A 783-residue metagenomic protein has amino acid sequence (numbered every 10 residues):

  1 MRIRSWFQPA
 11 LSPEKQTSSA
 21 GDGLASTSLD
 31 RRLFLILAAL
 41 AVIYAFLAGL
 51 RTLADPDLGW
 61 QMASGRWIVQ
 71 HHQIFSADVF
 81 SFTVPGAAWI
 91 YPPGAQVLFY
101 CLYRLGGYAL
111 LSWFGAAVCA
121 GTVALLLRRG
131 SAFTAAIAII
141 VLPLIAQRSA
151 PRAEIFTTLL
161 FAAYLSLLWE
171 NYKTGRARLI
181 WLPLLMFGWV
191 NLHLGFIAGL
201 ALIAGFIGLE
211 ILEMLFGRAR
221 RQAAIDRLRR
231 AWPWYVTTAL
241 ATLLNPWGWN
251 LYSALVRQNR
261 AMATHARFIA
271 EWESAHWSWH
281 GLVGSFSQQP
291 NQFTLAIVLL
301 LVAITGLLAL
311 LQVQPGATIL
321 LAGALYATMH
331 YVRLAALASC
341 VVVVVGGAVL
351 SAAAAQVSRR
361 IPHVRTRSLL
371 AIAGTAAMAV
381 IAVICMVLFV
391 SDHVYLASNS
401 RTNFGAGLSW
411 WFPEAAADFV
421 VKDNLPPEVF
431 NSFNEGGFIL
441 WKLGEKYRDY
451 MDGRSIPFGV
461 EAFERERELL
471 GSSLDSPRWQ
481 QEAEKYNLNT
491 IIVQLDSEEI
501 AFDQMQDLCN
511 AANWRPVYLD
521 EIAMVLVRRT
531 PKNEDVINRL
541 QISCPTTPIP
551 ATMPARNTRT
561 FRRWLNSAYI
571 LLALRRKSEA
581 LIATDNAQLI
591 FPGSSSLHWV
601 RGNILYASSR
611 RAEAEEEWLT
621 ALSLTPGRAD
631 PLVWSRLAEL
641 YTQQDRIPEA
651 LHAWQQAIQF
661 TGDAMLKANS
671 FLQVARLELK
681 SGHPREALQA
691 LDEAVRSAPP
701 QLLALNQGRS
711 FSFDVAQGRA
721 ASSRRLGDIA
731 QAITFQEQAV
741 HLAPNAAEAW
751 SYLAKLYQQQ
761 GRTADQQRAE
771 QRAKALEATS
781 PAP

Functional and structural regions predicted by a protein language model:
I3, Y395-F438, R448, S455-P783: C-terminal luminal/periplasmic domains and tails of membrane-associated envelope-modifying transferases
A45, V141-A146, S166, L179-L194 (+2 more regions): Membrane-interface alpha helices of multi-pass inner-membrane proteins
V69, L194-L308, S339: Transmembrane catalytic cores of multi-pass membrane glycosyltransferases and polysaccharide-assembly enzymes
F82-A109: Short hydrophobic/aromatic helix or loop-helix immediately within or flanking a transmembrane segment in polytopic
W113-G130: Transmembrane-helix motifs of polytopic, lipid-linked glycan transferases
A135, E170-F187, R229-P233, T318-A322: Short hydrophobic alpha-helices at membrane interfaces in multi-pass membrane enzymes
Y164-L179, A303-A309: Membrane-interface transmembrane helices that cradle and orient dolichyl/undecaprenyl
Y235-A239, V344, A354-D392: Signature aromatic-anchored transmembrane alpha helix within multi-pass, membrane-resident enzymes that catalyze glycan
